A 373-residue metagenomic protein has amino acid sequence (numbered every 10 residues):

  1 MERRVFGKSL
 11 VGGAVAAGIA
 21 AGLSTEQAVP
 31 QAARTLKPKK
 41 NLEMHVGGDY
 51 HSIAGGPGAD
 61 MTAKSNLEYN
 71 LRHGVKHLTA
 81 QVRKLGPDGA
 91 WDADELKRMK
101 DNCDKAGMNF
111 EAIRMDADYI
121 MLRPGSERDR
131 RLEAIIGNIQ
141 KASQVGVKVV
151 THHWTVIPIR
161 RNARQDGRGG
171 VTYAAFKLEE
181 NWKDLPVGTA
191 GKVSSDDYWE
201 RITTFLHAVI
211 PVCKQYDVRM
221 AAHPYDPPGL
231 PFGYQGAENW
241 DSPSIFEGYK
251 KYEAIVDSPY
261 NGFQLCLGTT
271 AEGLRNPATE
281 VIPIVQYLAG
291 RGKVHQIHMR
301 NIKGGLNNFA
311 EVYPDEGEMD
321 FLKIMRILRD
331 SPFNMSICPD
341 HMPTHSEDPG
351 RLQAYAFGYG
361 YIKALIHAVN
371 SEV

Functional and structural regions predicted by a protein language model:
E2-E43, L122, G146-K148, T203-H207 (+3 more regions): Histidine-acidic metal/acid-base catalytic patches
R34-T62: Boundary/entry segment of secreted carbohydrate-active catalytic domains
G47-D49, A54-G55, P87-D88, S126-E127 (+3 more regions): A generic structural signal for short
Y50-A54, K84, D116-Y119, W154-P158 (+4 more regions): Active-site-proximal loop/turn and secondary-structure-junction residues that shape catalytic pockets, frequently
A54-N70, L132-I139, E280-Y287: Short, acidic/polar
L78: Long, His/Glu/Asp-enriched segments that create or flank divalent metal/ion-associated functional microenvironments
Q81-T203, H207, K214-Q215, T269 (+2 more regions): Structural motif corresponding to the early beta-alpha repeats
